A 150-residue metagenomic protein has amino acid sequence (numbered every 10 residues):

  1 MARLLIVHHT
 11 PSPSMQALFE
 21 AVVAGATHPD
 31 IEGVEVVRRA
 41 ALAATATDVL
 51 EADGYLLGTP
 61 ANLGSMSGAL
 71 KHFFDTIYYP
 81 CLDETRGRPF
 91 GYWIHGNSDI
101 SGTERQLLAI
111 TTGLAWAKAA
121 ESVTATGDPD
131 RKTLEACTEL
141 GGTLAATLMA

Functional and structural regions predicted by a protein language model:
A2-P29: N-terminal beta1-alpha1 ligand-phosphate binding loop
T10-P13, I94-D99, T124-D130: Short histidine/acidic/glycine/proline-rich micro-motifs that form metal- and phosphate-coordinating active-site loops
L18, A69, T103, T133-A136: Residues at alpha-helix caps and immediate loop-helix transition turns in enzyme cores, especially N- and C-cap
V23, T27-P29, T45, A117-A150: Glycine-rich phosphate/pyrophosphate-binding loop and the adjoining helix
A26-G33, L82-E84: Short helix-capping segments at alpha-helix termini
E32-A43: A short beta-strand-loop structural module common to alpha/beta enzyme folds
A41-K118: Helix-loop-strand module that forms the ligand-binding subsite of alpha/beta enzymes
